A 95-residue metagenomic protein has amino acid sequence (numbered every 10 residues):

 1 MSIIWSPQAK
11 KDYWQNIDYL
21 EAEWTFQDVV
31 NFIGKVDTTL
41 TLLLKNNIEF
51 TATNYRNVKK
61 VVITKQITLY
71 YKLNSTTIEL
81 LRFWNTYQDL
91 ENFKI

Functional and structural regions predicted by a protein language model:
M1, T25, V36, Y70 (+1 more regions): Structured catalytic/translocation cores of nucleotide/phosphate-coupled proteins
S2-V58: Basic, Lys/Arg-enriched alpha-helical interface segments
K10, K59-K60, K72, R82: Basic side chains
V62-T64: A short catalytic or substrate-binding loop motif that flags glycine-/basic-rich loops and adjacent residues that bind
I67-T68, K72-I95: Enriched for short, Lys/Arg-rich terminal
